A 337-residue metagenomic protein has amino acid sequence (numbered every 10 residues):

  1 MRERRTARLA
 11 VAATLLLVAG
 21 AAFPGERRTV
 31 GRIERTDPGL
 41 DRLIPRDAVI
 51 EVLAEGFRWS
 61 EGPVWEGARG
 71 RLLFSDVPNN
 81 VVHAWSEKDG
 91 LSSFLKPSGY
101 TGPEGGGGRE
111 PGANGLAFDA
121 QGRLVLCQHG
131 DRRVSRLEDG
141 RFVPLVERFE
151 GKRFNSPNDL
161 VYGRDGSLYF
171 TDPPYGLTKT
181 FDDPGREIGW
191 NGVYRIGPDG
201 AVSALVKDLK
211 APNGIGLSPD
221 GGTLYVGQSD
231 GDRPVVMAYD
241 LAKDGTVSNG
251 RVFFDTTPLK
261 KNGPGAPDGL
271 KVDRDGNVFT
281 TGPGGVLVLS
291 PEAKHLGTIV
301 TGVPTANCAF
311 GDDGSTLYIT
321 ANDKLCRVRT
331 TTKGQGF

Functional and structural regions predicted by a protein language model:
M1-V11: Bacterial N-terminal signal peptides that target proteins for export
E3, A22-F23: Coiled-coil-like amphipathic alpha-helices with heptad-repeat character
F23-F337: Sequence-structural signature of mature extracellular/luminal beta-sheet repeat domains, prominently beta-propellers
